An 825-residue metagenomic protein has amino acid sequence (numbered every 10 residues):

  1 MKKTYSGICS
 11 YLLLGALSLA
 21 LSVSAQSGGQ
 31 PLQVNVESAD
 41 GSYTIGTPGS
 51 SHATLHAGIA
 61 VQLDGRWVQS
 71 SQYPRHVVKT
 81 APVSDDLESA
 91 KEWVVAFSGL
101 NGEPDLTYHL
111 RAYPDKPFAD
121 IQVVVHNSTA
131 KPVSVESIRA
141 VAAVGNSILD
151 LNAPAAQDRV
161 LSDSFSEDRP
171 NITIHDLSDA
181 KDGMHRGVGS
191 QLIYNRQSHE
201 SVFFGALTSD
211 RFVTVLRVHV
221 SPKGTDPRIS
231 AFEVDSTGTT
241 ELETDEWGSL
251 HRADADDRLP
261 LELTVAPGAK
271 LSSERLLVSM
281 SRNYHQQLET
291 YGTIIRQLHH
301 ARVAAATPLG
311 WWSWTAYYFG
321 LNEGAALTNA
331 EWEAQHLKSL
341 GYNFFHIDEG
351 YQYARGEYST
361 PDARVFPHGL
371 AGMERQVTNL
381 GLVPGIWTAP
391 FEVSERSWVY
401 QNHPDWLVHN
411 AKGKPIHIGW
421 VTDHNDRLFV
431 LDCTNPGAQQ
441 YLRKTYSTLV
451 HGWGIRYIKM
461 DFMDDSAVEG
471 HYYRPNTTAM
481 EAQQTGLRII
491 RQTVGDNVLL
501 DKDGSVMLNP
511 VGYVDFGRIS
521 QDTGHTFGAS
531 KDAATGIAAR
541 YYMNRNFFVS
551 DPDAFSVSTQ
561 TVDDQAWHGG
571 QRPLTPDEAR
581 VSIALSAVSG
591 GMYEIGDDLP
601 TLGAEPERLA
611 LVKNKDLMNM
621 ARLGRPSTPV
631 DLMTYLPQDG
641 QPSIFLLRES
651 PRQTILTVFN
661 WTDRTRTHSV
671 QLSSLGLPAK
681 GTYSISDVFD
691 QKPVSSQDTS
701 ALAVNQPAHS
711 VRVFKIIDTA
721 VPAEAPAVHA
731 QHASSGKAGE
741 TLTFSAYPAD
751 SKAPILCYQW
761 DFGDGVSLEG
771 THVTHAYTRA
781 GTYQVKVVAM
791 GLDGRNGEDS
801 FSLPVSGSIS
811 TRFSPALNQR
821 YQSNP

Functional and structural regions predicted by a protein language model:
Q26-S236: Polysaccharide-binding surfaces and accessory modules of carbohydrate-active proteins
A119, R712, G781-V785: Exposed beta-strand face motif in extracellular beta-rich ectodomains
E262-R282, Q706-I717: Short Pro-Gly-centered flexible turn/kink motifs
T307-S447, H451-Y473: Aromatic-lined carbohydrate-binding/catalytic grooves of carbohydrate-active enzymes
Q401-Q440, T485-L602: Glycan-recognition surfaces
S586-S589, E594, Y635-L677, H709 (+1 more regions): Carbohydrate-binding surface patches
S696-A725: C-terminal beta-strand-rich structural cap/linker in extracellular carbohydrate-active enzymes
D718-P825: Extracellular/lumenal mature domains of secreted and surface-exposed proteins
